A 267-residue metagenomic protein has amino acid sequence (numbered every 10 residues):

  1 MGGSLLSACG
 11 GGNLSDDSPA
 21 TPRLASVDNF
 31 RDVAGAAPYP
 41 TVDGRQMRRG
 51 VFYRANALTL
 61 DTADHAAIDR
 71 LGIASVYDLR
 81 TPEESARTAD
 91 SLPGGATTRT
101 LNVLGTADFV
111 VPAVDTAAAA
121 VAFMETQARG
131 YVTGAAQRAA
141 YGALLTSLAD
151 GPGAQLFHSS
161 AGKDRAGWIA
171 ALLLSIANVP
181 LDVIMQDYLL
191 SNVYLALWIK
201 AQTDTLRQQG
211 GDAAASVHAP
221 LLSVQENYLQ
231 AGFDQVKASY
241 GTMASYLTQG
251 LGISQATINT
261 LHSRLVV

Functional and structural regions predicted by a protein language model:
M1-Q155, I169-V267: Cys-dependent protein tyrosine phosphatase-like superfamily
H158: Histidine-centered active-site/metal-ligand motif
A161, R165-A166: Ser/Thr-glycine-rich phosphate-binding loops at phosphate-binding pockets of nucleotides, nucleotide cofactors
